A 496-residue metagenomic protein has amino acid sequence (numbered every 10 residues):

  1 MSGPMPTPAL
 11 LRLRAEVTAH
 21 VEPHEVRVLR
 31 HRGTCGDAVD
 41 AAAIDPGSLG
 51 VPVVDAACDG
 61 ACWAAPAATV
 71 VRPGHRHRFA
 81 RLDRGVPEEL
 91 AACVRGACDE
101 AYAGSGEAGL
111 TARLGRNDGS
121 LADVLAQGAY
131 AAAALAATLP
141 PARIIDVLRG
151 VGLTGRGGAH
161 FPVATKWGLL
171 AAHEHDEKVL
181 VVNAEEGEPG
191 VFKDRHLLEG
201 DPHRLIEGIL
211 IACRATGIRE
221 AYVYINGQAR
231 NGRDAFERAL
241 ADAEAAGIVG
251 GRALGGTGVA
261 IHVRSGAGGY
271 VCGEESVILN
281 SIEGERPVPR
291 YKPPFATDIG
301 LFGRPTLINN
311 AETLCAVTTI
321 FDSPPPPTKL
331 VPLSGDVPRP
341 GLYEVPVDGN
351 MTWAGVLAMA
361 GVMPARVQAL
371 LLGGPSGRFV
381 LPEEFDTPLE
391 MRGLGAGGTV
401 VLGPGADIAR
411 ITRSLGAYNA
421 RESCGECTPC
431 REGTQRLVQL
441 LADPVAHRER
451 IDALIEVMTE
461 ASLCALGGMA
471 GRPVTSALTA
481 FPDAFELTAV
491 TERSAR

Functional and structural regions predicted by a protein language model:
S2-T69, E89, R143, T154 (+5 more regions): Small-residue-enriched alpha-helical segments and adjacent helix-cap loops that form tight helix-helix packing
S2-V21, G47, G74, V86-D123 (+5 more regions): Intrinsic disorder at enzyme termini
P6-A9, L13, T34-V51, W63-A91 (+3 more regions): Iron-sulfur (Fe-S) cluster-binding segments and ferredoxin-like electron-carrier domains, especially [2Fe-2S]
H31-D37, A129, L148-L170, G268-N280 (+2 more regions): Conserved phosphate/anionic-ligand binding catalytic regions in large, soluble enzymes, centered on
Q127, R233-V347, A360-V362: Hydrophobic alpha-helical positions that pack around
D201-A215: Histidine-anchored nucleotide/phosphate-binding helix
G208-A212, V347-P364: Short amphipathic, charge-patterned alpha-helical segments
E383-L394, G398-R436, L440, A453-V457: Hydrophobic alpha-helical bundle architecture
